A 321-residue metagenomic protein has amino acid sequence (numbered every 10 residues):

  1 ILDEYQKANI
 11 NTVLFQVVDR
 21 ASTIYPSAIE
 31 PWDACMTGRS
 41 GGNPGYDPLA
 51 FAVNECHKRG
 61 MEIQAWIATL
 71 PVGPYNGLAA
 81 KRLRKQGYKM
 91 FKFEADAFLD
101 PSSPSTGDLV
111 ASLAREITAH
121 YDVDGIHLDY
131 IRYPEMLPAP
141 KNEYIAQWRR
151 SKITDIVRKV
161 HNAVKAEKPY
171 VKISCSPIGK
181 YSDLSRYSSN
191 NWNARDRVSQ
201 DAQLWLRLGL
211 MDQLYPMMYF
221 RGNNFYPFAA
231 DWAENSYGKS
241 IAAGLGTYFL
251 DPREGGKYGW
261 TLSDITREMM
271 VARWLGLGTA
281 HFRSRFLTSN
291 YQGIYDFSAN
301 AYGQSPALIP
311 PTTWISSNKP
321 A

Functional and structural regions predicted by a protein language model:
I1-A8, C35-R59, S151-N162: Aromatic- and glycine-enriched glycan-recognition loops and surfaces that form the carbohydrate-binding subsites
I1-T23, A119-G125, L204, L208-L214 (+1 more regions): Catalytic domains of carbohydrate-active enzymes, especially glycoside hydrolases
A8-P44: Aromatic-lined carbohydrate-binding/catalytic grooves of carbohydrate-active enzymes
T12, A202-F225, K239-S316: Substrate-binding cleft of secreted/luminal carbohydrate-active enzymes
T23-T37, P71-A95, I131-I145, R186-N193: Aromatic- and acidic-residue-enriched segments that line the glycan-binding/catalytic groove of carbohydrate-active
E30-Y46, F93-D108, N142-K152, M211-R221 (+1 more regions): The substrate-binding groove and active-site-proximal loops of carbohydrate-active enzymes, especially glycoside
F51-N54, I63-H120: Active-site-adjacent "subsite" loops/lids of carbohydrate-active enzymes
P140-Y187, W192-E254: Glycoside hydrolase catalytic-domain groove-lining segments
